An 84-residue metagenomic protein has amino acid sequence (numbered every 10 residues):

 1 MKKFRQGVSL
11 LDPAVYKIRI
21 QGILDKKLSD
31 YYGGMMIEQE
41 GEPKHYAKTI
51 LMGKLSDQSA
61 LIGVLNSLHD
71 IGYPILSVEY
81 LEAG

Functional and structural regions predicted by a protein language model:
M1-G84: Long, contiguous binding/interaction regions
